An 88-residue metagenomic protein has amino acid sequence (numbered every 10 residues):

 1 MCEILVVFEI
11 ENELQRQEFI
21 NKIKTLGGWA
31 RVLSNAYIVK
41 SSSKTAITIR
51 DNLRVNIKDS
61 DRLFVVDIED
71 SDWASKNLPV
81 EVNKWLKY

Functional and structural regions predicted by a protein language model:
M1-F8: Short glycine-/aliphatic-rich beta-strand segments at the starts of folded cytosolic domains
C2, Q17, I23, A46-I57 (+1 more regions): Positively charged, polar, low-complexity stretches
E9-I10, K40: Conserved residues at beta->alpha junctions
L14, I20-A30, S71-Y88: Charged, amphipathic alpha-helical regulatory modules used for macromolecular assembly or allosteric control
G28-S75: Short, intrinsically disordered low-complexity segments
